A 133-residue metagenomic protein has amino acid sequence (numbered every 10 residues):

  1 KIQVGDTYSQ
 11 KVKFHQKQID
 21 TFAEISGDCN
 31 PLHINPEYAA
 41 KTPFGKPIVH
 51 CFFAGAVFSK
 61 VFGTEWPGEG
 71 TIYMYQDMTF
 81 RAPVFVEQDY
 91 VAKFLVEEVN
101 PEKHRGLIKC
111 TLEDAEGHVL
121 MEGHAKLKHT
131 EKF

Functional and structural regions predicted by a protein language model:
K1-T7, V84-F133: HotDog/MaoC-like acyl-thioester-processing domains
K1-T71: Hot-dog-fold acyl-thioester-processing enzymes
F14, F80, L127-H129: Hydrophobic residues in beta-strands and at strand termini
D20, P47, F53-G55, Q76 (+3 more regions): Functionally constrained cores in energy, signaling, and assembly domains
G27-D28, A39, I72-M74, H104 (+2 more regions): Short, charged/polar low-complexity linear motifs in solvent-exposed/disordered segments
T64-A92: Mid-chain, well-packed structural core segment of small domains
